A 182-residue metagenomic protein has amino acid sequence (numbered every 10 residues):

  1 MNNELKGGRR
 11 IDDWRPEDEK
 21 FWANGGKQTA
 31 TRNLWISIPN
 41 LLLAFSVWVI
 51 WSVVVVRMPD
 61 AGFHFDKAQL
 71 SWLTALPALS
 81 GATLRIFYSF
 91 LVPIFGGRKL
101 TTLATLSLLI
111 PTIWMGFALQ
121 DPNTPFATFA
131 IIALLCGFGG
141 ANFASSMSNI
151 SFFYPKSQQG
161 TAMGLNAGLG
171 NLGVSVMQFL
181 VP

Functional and structural regions predicted by a protein language model:
M1-S46: Cytosolic juxtamembrane N-terminal segment immediately preceding the first transmembrane helix of multi-pass
R32-F63, M177: Extracytoplasmic
W72-F90: Central cavity-lining transmembrane alpha-helices of secondary-active solute carriers, predominantly the Major
I94-T105: Cytoplasmic membrane-interface "Motif A"-like loop-to-helix N-cap segments of 12-TM Major Facilitator Superfamily
L106-P122: C-terminal ends and interior cores of transmembrane alpha-helices in multi-pass membrane transporters/permeases
P111, P125-A141: Hydrophobic core of transmembrane alpha-helices in multi-pass small-molecule transporters, especially MFS/SLC-type
G140, G160-P182: Glycine-rich segments within core transmembrane alpha-helices of 12-TM secondary carriers
A141-P155: Intracellular juxtamembrane helix-capping segments at the cytosolic ends of symmetry-related transmembrane helices
